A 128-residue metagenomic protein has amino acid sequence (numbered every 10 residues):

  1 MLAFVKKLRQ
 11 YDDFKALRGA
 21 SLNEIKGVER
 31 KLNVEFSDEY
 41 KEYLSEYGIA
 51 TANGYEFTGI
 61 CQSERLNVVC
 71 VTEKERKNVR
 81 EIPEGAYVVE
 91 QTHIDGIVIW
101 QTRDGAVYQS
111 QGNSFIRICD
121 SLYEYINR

Functional and structural regions predicted by a protein language model:
M1-Q101: A surface-exposed partner-binding patch
H93, D104, N113: A broadly conserved detector of short glycine/acidic/proline-rich loop/turn motifs that flank catalytic sites and bind
V107-L122: A short, surface-exposed interaction/processing loop segment used at functional sites
E124-R128: Short hydrophobic/aromatic patches at helix-to-coil boundaries
